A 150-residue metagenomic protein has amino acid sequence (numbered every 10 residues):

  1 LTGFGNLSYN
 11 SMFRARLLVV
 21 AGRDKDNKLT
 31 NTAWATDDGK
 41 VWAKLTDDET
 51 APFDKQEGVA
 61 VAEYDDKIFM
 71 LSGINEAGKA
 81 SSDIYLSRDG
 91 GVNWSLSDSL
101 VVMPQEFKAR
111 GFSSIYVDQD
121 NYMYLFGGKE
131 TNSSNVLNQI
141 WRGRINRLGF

Functional and structural regions predicted by a protein language model:
L1-F150: Kelch-like beta-propeller repeat domains
